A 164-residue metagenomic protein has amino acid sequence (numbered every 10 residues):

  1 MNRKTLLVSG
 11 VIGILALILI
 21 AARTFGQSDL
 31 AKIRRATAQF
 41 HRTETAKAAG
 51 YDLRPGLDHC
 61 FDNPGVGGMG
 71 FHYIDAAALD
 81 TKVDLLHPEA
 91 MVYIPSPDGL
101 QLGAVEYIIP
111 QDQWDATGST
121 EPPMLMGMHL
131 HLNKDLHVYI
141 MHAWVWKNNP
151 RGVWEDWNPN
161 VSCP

Functional and structural regions predicted by a protein language model:
M1-K4: Positively charged n-region of N-terminal signal peptides that target proteins for export
G10-I18: Bacterial N-terminal signal peptides
F25-P164: Primary mode marks residue(s) on the alpha4-beta5-alpha5 output face of response regulator receiver
